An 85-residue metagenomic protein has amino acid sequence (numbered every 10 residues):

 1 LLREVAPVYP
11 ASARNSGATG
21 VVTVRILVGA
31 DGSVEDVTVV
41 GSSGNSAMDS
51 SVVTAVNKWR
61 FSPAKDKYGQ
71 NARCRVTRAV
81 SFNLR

Functional and structural regions predicted by a protein language model:
L1-L27, S50-R85: Short proline/glycine- and basic residue-enriched helix-capping loop/turn segments at helix->loop/beta transitions
S12, G41-A47: A short acidic/small-residue loop/turn micro-motif
D31, S42-G44, N83-R85: Short coil/turn motifs at secondary-structure junctions
V40-G41, R78: A generic structural motif
